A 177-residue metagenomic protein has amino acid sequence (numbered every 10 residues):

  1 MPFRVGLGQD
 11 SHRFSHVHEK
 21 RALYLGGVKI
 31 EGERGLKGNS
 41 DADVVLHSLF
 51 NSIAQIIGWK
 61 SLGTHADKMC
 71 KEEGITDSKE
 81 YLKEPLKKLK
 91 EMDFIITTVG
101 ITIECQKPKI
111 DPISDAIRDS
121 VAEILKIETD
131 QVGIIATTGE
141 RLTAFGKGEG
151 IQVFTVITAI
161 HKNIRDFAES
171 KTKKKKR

Functional and structural regions predicted by a protein language model:
P2-D115, L125: RNase III-family endoribonuclease catalytic core
G8-Q9, G139-L142: Glycine-rich, charged/polar anion/phosphate-binding loops that engage phosphate groups from diverse ligands
E91, A122, L142-G146: A generic local secondary-structure boundary/capping motif
S114-R118, K147-G148: Short, low-complexity, polybasic intrinsically disordered segments
E128-Q131: Short acidic capping loops at alpha-helix termini that bridge into adjacent secondary structure
I134-I135: Pyridoxal 5′-phosphate
R141, F145-D166: C-terminal edge-of-domain segments
N163-R177: A cross-taxonomic marker for long C-terminal extensions/tails that follow the last structured domain
